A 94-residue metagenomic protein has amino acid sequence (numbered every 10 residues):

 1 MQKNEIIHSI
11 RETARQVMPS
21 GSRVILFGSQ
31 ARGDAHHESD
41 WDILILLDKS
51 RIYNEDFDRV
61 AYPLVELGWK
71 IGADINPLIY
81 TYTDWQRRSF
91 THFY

Functional and structural regions predicted by a protein language model:
M1-I25, A31-H37, L47-Y94: Catalytic core of pol beta-like nucleotidyltransferases
L44: Short glycine-rich, basic-tinged beta-strand/loop micro-motifs
